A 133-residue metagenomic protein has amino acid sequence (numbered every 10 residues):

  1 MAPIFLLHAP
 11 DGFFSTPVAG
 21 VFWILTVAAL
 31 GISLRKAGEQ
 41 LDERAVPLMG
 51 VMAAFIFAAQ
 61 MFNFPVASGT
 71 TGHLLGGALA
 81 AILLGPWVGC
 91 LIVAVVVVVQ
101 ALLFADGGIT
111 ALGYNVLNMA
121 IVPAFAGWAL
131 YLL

Functional and structural regions predicted by a protein language model:
A2, H8, G12, T16 (+1 more regions): Hydrophobic transmembrane alpha-helices
L41-D42, L103, G107, L130-L133: Membrane-interfacial segments
Q60-P123: Alpha-helical membrane segments and adjacent membrane-interface helices in multi-pass membrane proteins
A120-L133: Short helix-perturbing small/polar motifs within transmembrane alpha-helices
